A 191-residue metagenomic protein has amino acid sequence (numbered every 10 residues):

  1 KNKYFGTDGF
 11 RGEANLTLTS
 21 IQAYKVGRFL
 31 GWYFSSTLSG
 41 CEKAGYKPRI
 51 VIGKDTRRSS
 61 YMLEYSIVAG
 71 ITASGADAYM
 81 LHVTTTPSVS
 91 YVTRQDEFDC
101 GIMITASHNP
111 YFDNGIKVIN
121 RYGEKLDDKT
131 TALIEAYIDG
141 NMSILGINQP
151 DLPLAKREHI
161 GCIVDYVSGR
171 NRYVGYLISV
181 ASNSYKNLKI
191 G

Functional and structural regions predicted by a protein language model:
K1-G27, G31: Positively charged, low-complexity intrinsically disordered leader regions
N2, N15-Q22, D55, S59 (+6 more regions): Catalytic cores of large soluble enzymes that bind and process phosphate-bearing ligands
G6, Q22, V26, L63 (+5 more regions): General structural feature for long, well-ordered alpha-helical segments within catalytic domains of soluble enzymes
E13, C41, N114-G191: Gly/Ser/Thr-enriched, mixed-charge loops and adjacent short helices that form phosphate/oxyanion-binding elements
Y24-F29, Y33, G53-M62, S66 (+1 more regions): Glycine-rich phosphate/diphosphate-binding loop of Rossmann-like nucleotide-binding domains
G27-I50, V180-L188: Glycine-rich phosphate/diphosphate-binding loops that line cofactor/substrate pockets in enzymes
R28-W32, S36, A69, A73 (+3 more regions): A generic structural signal for well-ordered alpha-helical segments enriched in polar/charged residues
S39-E124: Ferredoxin-reductase
